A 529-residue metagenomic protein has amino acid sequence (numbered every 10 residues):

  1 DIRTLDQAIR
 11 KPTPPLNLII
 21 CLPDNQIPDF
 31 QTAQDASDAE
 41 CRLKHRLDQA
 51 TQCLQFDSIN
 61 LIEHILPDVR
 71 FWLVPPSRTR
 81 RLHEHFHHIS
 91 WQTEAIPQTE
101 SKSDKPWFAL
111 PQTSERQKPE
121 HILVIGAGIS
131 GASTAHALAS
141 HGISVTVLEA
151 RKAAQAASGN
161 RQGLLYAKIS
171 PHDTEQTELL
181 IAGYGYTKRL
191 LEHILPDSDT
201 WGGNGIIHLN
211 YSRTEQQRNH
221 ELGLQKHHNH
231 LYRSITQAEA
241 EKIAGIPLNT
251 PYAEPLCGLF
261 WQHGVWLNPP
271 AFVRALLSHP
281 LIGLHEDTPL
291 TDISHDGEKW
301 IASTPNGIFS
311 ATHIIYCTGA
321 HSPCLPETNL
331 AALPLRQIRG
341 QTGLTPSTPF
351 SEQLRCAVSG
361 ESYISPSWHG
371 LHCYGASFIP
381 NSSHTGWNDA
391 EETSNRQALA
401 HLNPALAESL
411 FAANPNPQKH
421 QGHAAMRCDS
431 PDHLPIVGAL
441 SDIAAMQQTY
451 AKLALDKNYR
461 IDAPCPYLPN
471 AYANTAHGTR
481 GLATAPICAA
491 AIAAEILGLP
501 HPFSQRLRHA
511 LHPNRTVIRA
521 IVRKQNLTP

Functional and structural regions predicted by a protein language model:
D1-I89: Class I S-adenosyl-L-methionine-dependent methyltransferase module
P23, S140-G159: Glycine-rich FAD pyrophosphate-binding loop
E120-V147: N-terminal Rossmann-like FAD-binding beta1-loop-alpha1 element of flavoenzymes
G163-I246: Dinucleotide-binding Rossmann-like beta1-alpha1 core, especially the glycine-rich loop that anchors the ADP
P171-H172, D197-H208, Q237-L277, S377-P380 (+1 more regions): Helix-loop-beta segment of a Rossmann-like dinucleotide-binding subdomain
G258-P305, F309-H313, C317-S322: Helical element adjacent to the flavin cofactor pocket in flavoenzyme catalytic cores
H295, P305, S310-Q397, L402-Q421: Flavin-dependent oxidoreductases
F411-P529: C-terminal catalytic lobe of FAD-dependent flavoproteins
